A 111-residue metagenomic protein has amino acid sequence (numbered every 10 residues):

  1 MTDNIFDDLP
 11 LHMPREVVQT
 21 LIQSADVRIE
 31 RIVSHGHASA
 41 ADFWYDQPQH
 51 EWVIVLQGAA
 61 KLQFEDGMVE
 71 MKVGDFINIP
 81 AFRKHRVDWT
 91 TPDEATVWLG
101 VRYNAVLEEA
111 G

Functional and structural regions predicted by a protein language model:
M1-D42: A short, N-terminal "cap"/entry segment at the start of jelly-roll beta-barrel domains of the cupin/DSBH fold
Q19-L21, A41-Q47, F64, D88-T90: Short histidine-centered beta-strand/loop micro-motifs that create catalytic or ligand/metal-coordination sites
A25, P48, G67, R83: A generic "binding-loop/recognition-motif" signal
R28, K61-Q63, R86, V97: General beta-strand recognition
D46-K61: Short, conserved beta-strand element in jelly-roll/cupin
A59-K61, M68, K84: Structural motif
D66-A81: Short acidic-glycine-tyrosine-enriched beta hairpin
F82-E108: Ligand-binding loop in jelly-roll beta-barrel domains
